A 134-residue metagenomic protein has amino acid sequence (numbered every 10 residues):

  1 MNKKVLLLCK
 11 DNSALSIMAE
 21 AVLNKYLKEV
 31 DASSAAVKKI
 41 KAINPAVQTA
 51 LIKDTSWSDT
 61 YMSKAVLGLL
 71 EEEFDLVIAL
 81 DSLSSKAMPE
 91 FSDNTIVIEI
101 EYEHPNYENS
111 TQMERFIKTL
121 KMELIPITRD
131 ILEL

Functional and structural regions predicted by a protein language model:
M1-K3, E133-L134: Short, Lys/Arg-enriched, disordered terminal segments
N2-G68: Conserved active-site segments centered on acidic
S13, K39, L83-S84, E103-P105: Short, solvent-exposed loop/turn segments at secondary-structure junctions
S34, A79, I98-E101: Structural signal for conserved beta-strand scaffold positions within catalytic alpha/beta enzyme cores
I40-A42, G68-E71, E103-E108: A short acidic, often aromatic-flanked loop/helix-cap motif at beta-alpha or helix-coil junctions that lines enzyme
L67-S92: Mid-chain, well-packed structural core segment of small domains
S85-L134: Phosphate-binding/catalytic loops
